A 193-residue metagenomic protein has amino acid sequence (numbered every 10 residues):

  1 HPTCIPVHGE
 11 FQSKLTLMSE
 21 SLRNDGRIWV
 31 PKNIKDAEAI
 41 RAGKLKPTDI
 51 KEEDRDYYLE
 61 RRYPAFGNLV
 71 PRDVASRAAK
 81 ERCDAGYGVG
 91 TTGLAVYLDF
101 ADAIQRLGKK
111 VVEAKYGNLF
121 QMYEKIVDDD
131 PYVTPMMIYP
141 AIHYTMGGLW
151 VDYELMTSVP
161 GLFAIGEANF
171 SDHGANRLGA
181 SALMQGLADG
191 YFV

Functional and structural regions predicted by a protein language model:
H1-K125: An anion/pyrophosphate-binding glycine-rich loop and adjacent beta-alpha core in soluble alpha-beta enzymes
H8, V159, G174: Active-site-proximal flexible loops/turns
L15-T16, L107-K110, V133, R177-Q185: Alpha-helix capping and helix-loop boundary segments enriched in small/acidic/polar residues
L22, H143-T145, G179: Short, small/polar residue-rich loop motifs at catalytic or cofactor-binding pockets
A114-N169: A glycine-rich dinucleotide-binding beta-alpha-beta segment and adjacent secondary-structure elements that constitute
S171-V193: A conserved FAD-binding loop/helix module that cradles the flavin
